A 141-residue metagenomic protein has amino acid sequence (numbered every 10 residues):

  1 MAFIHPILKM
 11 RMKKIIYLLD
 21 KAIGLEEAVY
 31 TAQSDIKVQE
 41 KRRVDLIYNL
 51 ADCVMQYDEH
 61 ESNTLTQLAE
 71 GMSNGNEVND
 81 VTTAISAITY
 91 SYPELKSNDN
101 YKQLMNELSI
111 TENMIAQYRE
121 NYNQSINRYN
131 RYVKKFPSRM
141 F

Functional and structural regions predicted by a protein language model:
A2-F141: A helix-centric hydrophobic-segment signal that preferentially recognizes long, alpha-helical stretches used
